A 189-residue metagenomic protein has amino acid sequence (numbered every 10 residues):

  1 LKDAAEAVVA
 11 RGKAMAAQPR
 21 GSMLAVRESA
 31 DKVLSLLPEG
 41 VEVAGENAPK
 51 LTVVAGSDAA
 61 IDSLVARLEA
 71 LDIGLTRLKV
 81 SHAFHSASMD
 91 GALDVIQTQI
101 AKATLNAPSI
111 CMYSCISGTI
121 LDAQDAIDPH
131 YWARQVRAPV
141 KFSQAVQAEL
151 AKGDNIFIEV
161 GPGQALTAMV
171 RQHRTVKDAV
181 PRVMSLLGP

Functional and structural regions predicted by a protein language model:
L1-L36, N47, I73-A83, M89 (+2 more regions): FabD-like malonyl-/acyl-CoA
Q18, A25, E69-E159: Acyltransferase
A30, G56-I61: Helix N-cap motif at beta-to-alpha junctions
L37-P38, I61-L71: Short amphipathic alpha-helices in soluble, non-transmembrane regions that often serve as interface/regulatory elements
G40-A44: A short linear hydrophobic-aromatic micro-motif
K50-A55: A generic structural motif
A59, S117-G118, P162-G163: Short glycine-rich anion-binding loops that position phosphate/pyrophosphate groups of nucleotides and phosphorylated
L68, V170-K177: Active-site catalytic pocket residues across diverse enzymes, especially alpha/beta-hydrolases
